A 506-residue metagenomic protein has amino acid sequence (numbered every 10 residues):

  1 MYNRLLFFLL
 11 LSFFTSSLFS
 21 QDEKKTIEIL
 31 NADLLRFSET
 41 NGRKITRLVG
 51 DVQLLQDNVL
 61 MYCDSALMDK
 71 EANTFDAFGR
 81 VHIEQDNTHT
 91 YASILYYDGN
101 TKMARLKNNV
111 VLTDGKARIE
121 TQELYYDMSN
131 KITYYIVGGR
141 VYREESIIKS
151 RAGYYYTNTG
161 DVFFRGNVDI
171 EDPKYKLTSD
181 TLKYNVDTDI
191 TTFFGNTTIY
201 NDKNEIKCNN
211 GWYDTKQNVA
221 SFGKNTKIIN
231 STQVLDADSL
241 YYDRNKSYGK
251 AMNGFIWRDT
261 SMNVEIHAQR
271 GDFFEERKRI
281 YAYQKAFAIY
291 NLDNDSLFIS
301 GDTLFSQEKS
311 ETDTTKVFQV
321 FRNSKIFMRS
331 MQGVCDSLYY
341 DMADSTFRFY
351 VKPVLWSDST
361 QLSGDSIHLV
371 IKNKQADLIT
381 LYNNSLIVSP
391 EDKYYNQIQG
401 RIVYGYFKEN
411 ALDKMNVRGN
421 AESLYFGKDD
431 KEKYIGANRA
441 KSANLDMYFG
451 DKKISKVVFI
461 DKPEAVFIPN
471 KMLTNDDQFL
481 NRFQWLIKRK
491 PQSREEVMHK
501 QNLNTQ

Functional and structural regions predicted by a protein language model:
M1-I27, T505-Q506: Bacterial Sec-dependent N-terminal signal peptides
S20-Q506: N-terminal amphipathic/hydrophobic interface segments
